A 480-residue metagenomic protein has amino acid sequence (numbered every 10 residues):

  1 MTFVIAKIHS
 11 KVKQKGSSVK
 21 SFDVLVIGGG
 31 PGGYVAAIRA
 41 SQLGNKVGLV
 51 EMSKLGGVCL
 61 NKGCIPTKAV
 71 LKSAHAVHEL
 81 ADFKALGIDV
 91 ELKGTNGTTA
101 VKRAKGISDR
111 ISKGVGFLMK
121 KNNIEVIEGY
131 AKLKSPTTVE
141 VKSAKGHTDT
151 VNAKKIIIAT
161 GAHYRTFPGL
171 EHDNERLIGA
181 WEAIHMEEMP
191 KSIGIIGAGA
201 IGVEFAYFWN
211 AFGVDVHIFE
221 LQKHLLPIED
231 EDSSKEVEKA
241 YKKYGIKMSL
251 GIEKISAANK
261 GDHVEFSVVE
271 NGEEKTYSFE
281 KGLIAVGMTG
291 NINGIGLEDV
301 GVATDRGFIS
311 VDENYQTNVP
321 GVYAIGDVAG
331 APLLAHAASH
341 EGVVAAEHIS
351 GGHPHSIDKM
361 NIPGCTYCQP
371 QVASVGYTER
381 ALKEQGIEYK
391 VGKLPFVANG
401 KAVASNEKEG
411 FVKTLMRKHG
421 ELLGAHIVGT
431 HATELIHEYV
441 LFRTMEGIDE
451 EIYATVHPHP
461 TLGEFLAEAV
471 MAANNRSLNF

Functional and structural regions predicted by a protein language model:
F3-F22, I38-M189, Q222-L226, E231-S233 (+5 more regions): Glycine-rich flavin
S18-G30, M189-I196: Beta1/beta-strand and adjacent pyrophosphate-binding region of the FAD-binding site in flavoprotein oxidoreductases
L25-G32, A36, S41-S53, V58 (+5 more regions): Flexible, glycine-rich terminal cap/loop adjacent to redox cofactors in electron-transfer oxidoreductases
L25-I27, A131, T150-G161, S278-G287 (+1 more regions): Short hydrophobic core segments
C64, T160-D215, F219, K247-M248 (+1 more regions): Glycine-rich dinucleotide-binding loop and its adjacent helix/turn
D173-M189, T276-G351: FAD-site-proximal beta/loop scaffold in flavoenzymes
K243, V311-E313, M416-K418: Short, acidic, Ser/Thr-enriched surface-loop or helix-capping motifs
